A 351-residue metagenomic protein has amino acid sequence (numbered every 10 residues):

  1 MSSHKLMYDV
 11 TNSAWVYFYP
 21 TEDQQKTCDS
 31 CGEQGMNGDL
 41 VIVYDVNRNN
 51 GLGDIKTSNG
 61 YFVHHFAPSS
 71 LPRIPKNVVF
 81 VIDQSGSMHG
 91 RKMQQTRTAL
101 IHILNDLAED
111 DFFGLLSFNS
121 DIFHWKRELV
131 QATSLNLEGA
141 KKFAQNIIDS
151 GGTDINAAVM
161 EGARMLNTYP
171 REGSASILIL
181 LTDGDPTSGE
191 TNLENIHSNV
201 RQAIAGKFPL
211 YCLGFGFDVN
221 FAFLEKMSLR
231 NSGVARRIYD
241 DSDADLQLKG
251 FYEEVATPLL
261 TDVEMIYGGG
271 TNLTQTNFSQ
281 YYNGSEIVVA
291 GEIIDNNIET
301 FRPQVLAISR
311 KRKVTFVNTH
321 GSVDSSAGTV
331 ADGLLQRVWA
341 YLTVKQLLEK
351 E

Functional and structural regions predicted by a protein language model:
M1-V81, I103, S242, T261-E351: An acidic, Ser/Thr-enriched
S70-Q131, I155-A163, E172-T182, P186 (+2 more regions): Von Willebrand factor
H89-Q94, G152, E190, L334 (+1 more regions): Ordered, soluble secondary-structure elements with a strong preference for glycine-centered loop motifs and nearby
L104-A108, Q145, A163-R171, R201-A205 (+2 more regions): Sec-exported extracytoplasmic/periplasmic mature domains
H124-K126, S134-E138, K142-Q145: ASCE P-loop NTPase motor cores of helicases and related translocases
G184-I238, D243-G250, H320-S322: VWA/integrin I-like adhesion module and closely mimicked acidic/polar interface patches used
V219, R230-N231, A235-Y281: Acidic, glycine/GT-rich loop-and beta-edge segments that sit at the periphery of enzyme/chaperone cores
